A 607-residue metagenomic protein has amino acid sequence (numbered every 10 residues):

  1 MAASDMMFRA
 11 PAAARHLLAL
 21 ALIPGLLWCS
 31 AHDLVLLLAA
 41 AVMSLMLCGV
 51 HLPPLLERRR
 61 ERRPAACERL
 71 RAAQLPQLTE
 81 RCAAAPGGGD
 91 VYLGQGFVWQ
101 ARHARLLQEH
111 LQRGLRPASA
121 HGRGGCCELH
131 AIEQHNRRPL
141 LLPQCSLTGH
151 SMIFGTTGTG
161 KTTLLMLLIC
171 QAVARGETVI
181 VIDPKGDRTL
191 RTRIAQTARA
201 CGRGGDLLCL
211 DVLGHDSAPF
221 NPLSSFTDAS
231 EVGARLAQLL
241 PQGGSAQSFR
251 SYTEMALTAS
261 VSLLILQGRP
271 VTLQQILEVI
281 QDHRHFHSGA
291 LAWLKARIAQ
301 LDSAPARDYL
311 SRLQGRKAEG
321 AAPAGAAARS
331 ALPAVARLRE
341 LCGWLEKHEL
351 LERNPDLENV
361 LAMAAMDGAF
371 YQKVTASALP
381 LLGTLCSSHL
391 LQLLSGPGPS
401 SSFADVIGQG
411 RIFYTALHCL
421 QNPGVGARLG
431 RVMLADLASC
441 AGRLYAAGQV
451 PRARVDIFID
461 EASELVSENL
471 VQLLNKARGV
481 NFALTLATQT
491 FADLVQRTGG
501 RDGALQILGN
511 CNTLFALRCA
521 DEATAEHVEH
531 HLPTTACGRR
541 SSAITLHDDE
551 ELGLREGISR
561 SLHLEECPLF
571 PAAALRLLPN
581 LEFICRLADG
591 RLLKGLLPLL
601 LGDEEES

Functional and structural regions predicted by a protein language model:
M1-T159, T163-L168, P397-S401, R560-E565 (+1 more regions): Basic- and hydrophobic-enriched, low-structure N-terminal and domain-boundary segments that flank ATP-binding catalytic
A3-M6, G125, A131-N136, Q144-T159 (+3 more regions): P-loop NTPase motor domains
D5-R9, M46-G49, G244-S262, S402-A404 (+3 more regions): P-loop NTPase motor core of the ASCE superfamily
A31-L34, D282, S387, D521: Short, solvent-exposed helix-helix connector turns and helix-capping sites enriched in acidic/polar residues
H32, V42, T192, N469-L470 (+1 more regions): Hydrophobic alpha-helical membrane-insertion segments
L486: Active-site-proximal binding-pocket segments
Q489-D493: Conserved H-loop
